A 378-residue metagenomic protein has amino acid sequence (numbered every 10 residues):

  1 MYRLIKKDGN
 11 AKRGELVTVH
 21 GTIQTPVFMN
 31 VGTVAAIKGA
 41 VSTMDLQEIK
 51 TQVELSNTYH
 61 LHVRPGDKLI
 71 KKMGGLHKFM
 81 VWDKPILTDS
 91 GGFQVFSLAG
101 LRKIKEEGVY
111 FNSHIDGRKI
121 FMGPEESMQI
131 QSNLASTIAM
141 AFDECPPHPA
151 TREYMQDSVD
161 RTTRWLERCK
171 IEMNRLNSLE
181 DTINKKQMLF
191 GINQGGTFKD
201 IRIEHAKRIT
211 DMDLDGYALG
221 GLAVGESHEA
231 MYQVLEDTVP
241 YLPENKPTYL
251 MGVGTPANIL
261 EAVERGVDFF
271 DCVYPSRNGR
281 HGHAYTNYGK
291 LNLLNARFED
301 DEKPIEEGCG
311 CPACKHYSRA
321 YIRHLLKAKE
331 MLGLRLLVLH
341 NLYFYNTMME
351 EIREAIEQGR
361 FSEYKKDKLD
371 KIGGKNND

Functional and structural regions predicted by a protein language model:
M1-E15, I23-G32, G39-A40, D143-P149 (+1 more regions): C-terminal extensions of enzymes
M1-T182, A296-E299: Non-catalytic, usually N-terminal nucleic-acid engagement modules in DNA/RNA processing proteins
G21, E54, D89, Q131 (+5 more regions): Conserved, mostly hydrophobic/aromatic
E126, I130, D157, R161-R168 (+5 more regions): A non-catalytic, amphipathic alpha-helix used as a structural packing/dimerization or gating element in enzyme scaffolds
S136, E167, I171-N174, P240-P243 (+4 more regions): Generic secondary-structure signature for well-ordered alpha-helical cores
P147-T151, Q156, G216-L222, M331-L334: Glycine- and acidic
T163, E172, L176, N184 (+1 more regions): Glycine-rich phosphate/ribose-binding loops and adjacent secondary-structure elements that form binding surfaces
E172-T182, K246, I352-Y364: Surface-exposed helix-capping loop/turn segments at secondary-structure junctions
